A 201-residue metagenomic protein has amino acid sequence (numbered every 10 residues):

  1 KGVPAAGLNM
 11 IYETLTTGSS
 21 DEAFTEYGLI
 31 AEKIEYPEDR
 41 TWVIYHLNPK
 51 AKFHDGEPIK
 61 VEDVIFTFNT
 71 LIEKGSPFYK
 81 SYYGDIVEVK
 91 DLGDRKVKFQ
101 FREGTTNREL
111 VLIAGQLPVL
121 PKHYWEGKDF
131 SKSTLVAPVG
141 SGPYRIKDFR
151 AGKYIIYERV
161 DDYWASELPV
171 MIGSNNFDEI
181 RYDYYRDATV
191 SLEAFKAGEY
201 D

Functional and structural regions predicted by a protein language model:
K1-A6, Y27-I30, E57, Y79 (+2 more regions): A structural "hinge/loop" feature
K1-E38, N69, V139: N-terminal lobe/hinge region of extracytoplasmic solute-binding protein
L8-Y12, Y27-A31, V61-N69, Y83-I86 (+5 more regions): Extracytoplasmic/secreted envelope proteins and their assembly/folding machinery, especially bacterial periplasmic
M10, L29-A31, E38-W42, I59 (+5 more regions): Extracytoplasmic
S19-D21, A114-R181, D187-V190: Gly/Pro-rich hinge or "lid" segments in bacterial periplasmic/extracellular proteins
E32-P77, L92, K98-Q100, Y185 (+1 more regions): Aromatic- and charge-enriched surface segment that lines or borders ligand/interaction sites
H46, K80-W125, P143-R150: Surface-exposed binding/hinge segments that line and control ligand-binding clefts or catalytic entry sites
K52-H54, K74-G75, V97, T105-L110 (+3 more regions): Short beta-strands and strand-coil junctions in structured, solvent-facing domains, enriched
